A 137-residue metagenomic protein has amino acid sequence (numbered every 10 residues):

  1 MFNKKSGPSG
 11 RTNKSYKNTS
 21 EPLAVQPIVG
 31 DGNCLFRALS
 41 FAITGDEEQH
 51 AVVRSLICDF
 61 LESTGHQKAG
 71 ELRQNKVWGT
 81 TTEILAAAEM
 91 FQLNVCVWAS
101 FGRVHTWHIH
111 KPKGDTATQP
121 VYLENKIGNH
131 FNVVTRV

Functional and structural regions predicted by a protein language model:
F2-Q67, F91: Active-site nucleophile-adjacent alpha helix/oxyanion-hole segment immediately C-terminal to the catalytic cysteine
K5-P8, G30, S63, V77 (+3 more regions): Intrinsically disordered, low-complexity segments enriched in small/polar residues
R54-A86: Cysteine-nucleophile protease catalytic domains, especially the papain-like/related folds used in DUB/UBL proteases
R73, T80-V137: Deubiquitinase catalytic domains
